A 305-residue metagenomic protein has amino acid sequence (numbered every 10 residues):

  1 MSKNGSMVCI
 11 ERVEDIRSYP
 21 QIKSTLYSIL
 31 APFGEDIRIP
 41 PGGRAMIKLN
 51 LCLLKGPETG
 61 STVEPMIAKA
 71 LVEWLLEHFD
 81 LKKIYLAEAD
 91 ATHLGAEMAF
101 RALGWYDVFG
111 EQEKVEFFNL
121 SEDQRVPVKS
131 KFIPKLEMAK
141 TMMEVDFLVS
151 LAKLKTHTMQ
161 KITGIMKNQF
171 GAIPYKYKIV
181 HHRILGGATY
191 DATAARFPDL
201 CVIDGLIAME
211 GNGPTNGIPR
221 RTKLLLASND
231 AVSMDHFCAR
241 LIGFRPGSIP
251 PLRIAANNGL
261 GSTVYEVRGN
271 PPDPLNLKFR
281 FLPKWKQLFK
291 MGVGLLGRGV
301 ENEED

Functional and structural regions predicted by a protein language model:
M1-D305: N-terminal and secondary-structure boundary signal
